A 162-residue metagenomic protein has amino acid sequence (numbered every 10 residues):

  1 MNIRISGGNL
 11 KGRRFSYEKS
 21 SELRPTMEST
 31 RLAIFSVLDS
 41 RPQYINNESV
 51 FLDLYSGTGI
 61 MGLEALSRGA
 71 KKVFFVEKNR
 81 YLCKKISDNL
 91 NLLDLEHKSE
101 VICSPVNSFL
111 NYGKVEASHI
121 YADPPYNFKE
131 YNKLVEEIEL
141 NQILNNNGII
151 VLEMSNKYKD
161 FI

Functional and structural regions predicted by a protein language model:
M1-I162: Class I S-adenosyl-L-methionine-dependent methyltransferase catalytic core
